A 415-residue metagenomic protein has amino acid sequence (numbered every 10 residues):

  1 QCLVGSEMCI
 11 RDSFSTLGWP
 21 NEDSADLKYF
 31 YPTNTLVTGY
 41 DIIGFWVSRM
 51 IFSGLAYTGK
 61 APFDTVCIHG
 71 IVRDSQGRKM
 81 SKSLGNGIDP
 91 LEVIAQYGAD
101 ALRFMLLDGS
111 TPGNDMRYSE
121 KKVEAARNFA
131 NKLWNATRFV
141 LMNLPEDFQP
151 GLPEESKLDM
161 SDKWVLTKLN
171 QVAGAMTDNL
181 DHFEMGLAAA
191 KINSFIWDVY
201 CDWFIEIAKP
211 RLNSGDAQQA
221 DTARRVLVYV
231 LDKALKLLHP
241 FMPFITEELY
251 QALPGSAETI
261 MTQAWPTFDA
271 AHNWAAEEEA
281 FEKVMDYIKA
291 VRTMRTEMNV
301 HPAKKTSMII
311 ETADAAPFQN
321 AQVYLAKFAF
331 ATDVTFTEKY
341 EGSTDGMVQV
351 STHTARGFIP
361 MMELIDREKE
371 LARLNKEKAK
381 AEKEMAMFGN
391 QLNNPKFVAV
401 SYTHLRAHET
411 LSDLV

Functional and structural regions predicted by a protein language model:
Q1-G5, I10, A407, L411-V415: Single conserved hydrophobic/aromatic residue that forms the stacking wall/gate of nucleotide- or nucleobase-binding
S6-E7, R11-E146, V165-N213, R225-L238: Structured secondary-structure scaffolds
V47, G77, Y200, P243 (+3 more regions): Hydrophobic, well-ordered secondary-structure elements that form the walls of internal hydrophobic environments
G59-T65, L102, G113-R117, L238-Q251 (+3 more regions): Acidic/polar loop patches that form or flank catalytic/metal-binding clefts of enzymes that bind anionic ligands
C67-V72, K122-A126, P150-S156, A190-W197 (+4 more regions): A glycine-rich phosphate-binding loop feature that marks nucleotide/adenosyl-phosphate handling sites
D74, D147-T177, E206-K289: Acidic, turn-prone loop/beta-hairpin segments
S81, M116-V123, P150-D159, T177-A188 (+2 more regions): Short, charged, low-complexity loops and linkers
L253-R406, S412: C-terminal low-complexity, glycine/proline- and small-hydrophobic-enriched intrinsically disordered tails that act as
